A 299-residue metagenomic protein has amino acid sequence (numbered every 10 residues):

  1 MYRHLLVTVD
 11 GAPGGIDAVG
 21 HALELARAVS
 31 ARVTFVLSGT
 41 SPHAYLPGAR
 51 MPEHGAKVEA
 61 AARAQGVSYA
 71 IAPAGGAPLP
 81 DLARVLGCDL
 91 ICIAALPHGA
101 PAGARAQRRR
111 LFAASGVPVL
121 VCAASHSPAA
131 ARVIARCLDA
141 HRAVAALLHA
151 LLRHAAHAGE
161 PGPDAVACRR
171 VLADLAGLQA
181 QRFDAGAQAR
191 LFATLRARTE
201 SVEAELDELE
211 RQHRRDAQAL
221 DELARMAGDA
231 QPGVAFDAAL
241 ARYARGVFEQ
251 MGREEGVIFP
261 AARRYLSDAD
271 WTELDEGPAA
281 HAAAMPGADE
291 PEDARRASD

Functional and structural regions predicted by a protein language model:
M1-G48, A61-R63, V67-I71, A114: Small/aliphatic-rich secondary-structure junction motif
H21, D81-L82, A106-Q107: A short acidic, amphipathic alpha-helical/loop segment
R32, R110, G116-L120: Proline-centered loop/turn at the N-terminus of a beta-strand
G48-A56: Short, surface-exposed alpha-helical segments at coil->helix boundaries
A60-I91, L96-A100: Structural beta-alpha unit
C92-S115: Glycine-rich, Arg-bearing micro-motifs that act as flexible, cationic patches
I93-A95, V119-A124: Short beta-strand elements of ligand-binding domains
A113, S125-Q181, A185-D299: Small-residue-biased structural context
